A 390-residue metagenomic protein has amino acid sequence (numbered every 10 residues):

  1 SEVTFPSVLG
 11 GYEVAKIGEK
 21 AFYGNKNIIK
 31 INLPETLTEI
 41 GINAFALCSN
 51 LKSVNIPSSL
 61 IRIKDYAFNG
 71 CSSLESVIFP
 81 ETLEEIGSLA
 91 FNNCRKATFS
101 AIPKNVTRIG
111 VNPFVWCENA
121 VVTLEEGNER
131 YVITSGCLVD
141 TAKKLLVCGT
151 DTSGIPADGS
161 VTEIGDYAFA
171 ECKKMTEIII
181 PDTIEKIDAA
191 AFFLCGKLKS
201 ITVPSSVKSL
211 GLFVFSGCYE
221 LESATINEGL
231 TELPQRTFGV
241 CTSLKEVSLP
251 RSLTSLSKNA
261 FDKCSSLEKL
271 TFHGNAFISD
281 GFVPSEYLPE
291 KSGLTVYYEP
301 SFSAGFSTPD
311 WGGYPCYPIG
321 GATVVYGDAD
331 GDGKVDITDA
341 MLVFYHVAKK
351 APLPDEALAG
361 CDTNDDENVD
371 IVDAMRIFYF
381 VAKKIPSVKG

Functional and structural regions predicted by a protein language model:
S1-A15, K26-E39, S49-R62, S72-E85 (+9 more regions): Structural signature of tandem-repeat unit edges
G18-A21, G41-A44, K64-A67, G87-A90 (+8 more regions): Consensus positions within tandem repeat domains that build extended binding/scaffold surfaces
L47-S49, S72, L194-G196, V240-T242 (+3 more regions): Intrinsic low-complexity repeat tracts in disordered regions, enriched in small/polar residues
T134-T141, W311-Y314: Short, surface-exposed amphipathic charged segments that create phosphate/polyanion-binding patches used for binding
V139-D140, L288-E290: Extracellular/periplasmic catalytic domains that process cell-envelope and extracellular macromolecules
D262, V283-P289: A structural signal for leucine-rich repeat
S292-T323: Extracellular/surface-exposed low-complexity segments
G321-G390: Cellulosome-associated attachment modules in secreted, modular CAZymes
